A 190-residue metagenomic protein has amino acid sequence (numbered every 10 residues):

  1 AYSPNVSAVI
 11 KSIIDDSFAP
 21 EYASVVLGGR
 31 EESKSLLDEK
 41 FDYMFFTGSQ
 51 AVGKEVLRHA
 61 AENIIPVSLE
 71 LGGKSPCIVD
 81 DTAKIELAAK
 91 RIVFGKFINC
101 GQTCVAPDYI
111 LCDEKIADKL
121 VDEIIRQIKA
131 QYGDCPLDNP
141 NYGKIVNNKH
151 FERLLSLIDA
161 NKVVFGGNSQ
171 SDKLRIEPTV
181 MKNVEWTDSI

Functional and structural regions predicted by a protein language model:
A1-E21, I64, E86: Conserved small-residue-rich beta-alpha loop and adjacent elements that most often cradle the phosphate/pyrophosphate
Y2-N5, R30-E32, A51-V52, E62: Short alpha-helical
S7, S24-D42: A structured beta-alpha segment of the ubiquitous adenosine-cofactor-binding alpha/beta core
F18, Y43, S49-W186: ALDH superfamily catalytic-core signature
P20-V25, F46: Short, flexible loop segments at the rims of nucleotide/cofactor-binding pockets, characterized by
D188-I190: Cytochrome P450 core scaffold surrounding the K-helix E-X-X-R motif and the conserved "meander" helix-loop region
